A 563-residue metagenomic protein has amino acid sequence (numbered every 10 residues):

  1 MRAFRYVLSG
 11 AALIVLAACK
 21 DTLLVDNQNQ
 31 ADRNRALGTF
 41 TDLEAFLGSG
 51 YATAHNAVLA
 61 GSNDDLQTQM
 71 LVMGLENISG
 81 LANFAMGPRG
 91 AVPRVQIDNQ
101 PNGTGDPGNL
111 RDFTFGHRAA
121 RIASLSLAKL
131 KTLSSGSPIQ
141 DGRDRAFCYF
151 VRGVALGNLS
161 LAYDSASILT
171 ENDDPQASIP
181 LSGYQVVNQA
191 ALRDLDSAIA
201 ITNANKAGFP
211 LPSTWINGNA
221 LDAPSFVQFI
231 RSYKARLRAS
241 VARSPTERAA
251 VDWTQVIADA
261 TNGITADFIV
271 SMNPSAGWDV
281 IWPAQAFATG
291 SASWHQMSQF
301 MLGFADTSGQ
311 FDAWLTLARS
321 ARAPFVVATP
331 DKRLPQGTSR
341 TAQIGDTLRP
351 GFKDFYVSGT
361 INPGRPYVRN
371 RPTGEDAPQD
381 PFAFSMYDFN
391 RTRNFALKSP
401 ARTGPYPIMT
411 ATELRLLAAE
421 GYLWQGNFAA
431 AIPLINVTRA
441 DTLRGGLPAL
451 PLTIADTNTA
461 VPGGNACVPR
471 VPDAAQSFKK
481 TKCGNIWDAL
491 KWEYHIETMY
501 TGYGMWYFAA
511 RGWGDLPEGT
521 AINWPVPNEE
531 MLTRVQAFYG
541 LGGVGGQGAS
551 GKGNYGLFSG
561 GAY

Functional and structural regions predicted by a protein language model:
M1-A17: Sec-dependent bacterial lipoprotein signal peptides
C19-D65, N102-S293, Y356-Y563: Acidic/polar-rich alpha-helix caps and helix-coil junctions
L47, Y51-V92: Acidic, Ser/Thr/Pro-rich intrinsically disordered transcriptional activation regions
G90-Q96, D112: Hydrophobic alpha-helical membrane segments
Q285-A313, I486: Alpha-helical linker/edge segments of TPR/alpha-solenoid repeat scaffolds and analogous pre-/post-domain helices
P335: Conserved active-site regions of diverse hydrolases
S339-R340: Glycine-rich, aromatic-lined ligand/substrate-binding cores of catalytic and carbohydrate-binding domains
